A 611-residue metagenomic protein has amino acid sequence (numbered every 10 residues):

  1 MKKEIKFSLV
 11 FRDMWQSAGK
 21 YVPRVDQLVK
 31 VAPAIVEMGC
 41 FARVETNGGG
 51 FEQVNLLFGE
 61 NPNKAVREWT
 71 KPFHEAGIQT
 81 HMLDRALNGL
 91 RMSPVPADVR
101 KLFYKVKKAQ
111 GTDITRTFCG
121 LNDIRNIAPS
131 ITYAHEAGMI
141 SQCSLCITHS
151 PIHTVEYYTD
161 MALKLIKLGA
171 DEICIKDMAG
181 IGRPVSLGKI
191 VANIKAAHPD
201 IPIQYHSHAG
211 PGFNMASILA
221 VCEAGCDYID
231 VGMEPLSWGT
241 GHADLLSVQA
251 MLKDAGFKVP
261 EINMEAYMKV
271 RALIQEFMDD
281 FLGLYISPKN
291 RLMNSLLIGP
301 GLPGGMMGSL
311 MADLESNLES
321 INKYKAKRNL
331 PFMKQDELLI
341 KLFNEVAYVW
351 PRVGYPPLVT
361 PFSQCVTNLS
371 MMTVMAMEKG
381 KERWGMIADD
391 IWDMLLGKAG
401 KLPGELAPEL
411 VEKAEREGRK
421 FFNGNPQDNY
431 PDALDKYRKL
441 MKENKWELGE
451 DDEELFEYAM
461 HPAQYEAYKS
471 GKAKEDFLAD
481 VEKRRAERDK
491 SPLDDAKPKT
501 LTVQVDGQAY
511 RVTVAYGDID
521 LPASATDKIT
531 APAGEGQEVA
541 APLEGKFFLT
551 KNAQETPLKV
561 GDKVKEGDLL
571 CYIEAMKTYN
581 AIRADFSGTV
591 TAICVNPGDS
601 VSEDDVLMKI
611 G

Functional and structural regions predicted by a protein language model:
K6-D13, A42-T46, I78-R85, T115-R116 (+4 more regions): Hydrophobic faces of well-ordered beta-strands that scaffold small-molecule active sites in alpha/beta enzyme cores
M14, T117, I173, G225 (+2 more regions): Conserved, mostly hydrophobic/aromatic
P33, G48-M161, G180-R183: Active-site beta->alpha loop and helix N-cap motifs at the rims of alpha/beta catalytic domains
V36-V54, L292-L297, G301, G305-A525 (+1 more regions): Terminal or standalone catalytic/regulatory effector modules within metabolic enzymes and repeat proteins
Y157-M161, P211-A224: Catalytic cores of alpha/beta
D177, A224-G241: Glycine-rich phosphate-binding active-site loops on the catalytic face of alpha/beta enzymes
A216, G241, L245, Q249-L252 (+1 more regions): Core active-site phosphate/anionic-ligand binding loop and the adjoining beta-turn-alpha structural block in enzyme
P532-G611: Structured functional modules or segments
